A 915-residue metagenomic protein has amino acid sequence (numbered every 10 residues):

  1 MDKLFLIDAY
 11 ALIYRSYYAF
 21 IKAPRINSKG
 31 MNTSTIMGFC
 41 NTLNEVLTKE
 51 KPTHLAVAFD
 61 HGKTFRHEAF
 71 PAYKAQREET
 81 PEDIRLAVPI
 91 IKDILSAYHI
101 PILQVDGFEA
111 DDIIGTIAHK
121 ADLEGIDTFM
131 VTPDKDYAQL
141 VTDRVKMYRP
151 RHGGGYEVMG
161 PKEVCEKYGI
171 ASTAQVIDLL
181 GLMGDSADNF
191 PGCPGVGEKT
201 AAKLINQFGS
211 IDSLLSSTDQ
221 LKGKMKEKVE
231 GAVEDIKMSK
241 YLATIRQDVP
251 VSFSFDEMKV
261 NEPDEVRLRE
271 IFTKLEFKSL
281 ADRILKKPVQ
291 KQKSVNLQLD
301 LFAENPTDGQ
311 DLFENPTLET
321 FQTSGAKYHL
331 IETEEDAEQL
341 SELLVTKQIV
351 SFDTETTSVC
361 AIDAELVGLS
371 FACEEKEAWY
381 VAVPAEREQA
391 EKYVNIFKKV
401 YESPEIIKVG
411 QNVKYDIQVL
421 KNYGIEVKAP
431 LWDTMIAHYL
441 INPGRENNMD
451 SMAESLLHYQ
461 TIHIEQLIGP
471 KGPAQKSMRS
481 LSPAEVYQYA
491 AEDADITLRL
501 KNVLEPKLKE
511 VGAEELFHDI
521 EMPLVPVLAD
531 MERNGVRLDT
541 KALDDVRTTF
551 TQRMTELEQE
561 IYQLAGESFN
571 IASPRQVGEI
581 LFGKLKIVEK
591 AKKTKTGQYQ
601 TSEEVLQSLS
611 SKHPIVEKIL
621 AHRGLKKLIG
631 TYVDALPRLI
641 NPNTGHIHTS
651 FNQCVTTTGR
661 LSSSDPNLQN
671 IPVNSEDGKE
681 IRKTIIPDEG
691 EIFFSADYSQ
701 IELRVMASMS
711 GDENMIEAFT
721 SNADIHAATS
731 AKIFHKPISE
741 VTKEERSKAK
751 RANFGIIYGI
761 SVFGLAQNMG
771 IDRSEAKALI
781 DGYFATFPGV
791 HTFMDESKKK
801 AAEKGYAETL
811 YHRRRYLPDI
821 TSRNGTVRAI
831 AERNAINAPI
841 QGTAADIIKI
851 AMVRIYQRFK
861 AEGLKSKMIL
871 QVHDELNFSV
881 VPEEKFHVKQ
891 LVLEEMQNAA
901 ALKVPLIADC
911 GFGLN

Functional and structural regions predicted by a protein language model:
D2-V131, K135-K162, D235-M238, T244-S252 (+1 more regions): Noncatalytic, basic helical substrate-engagement surface that gates or grips nucleic-acid strands
L4-F5, R15-E50, H54, P71-A72 (+7 more regions): Conserved RNase H-like, two-metal-ion catalytic cores of nucleic-acid enzymes
L6-I7, T132, V350-F352, L431-W432 (+2 more regions): Short hydrophobic beta-strand that contains or immediately precedes a catalytic carboxylate
A72-L86, T142-A171, K226-K228, W379-K398 (+3 more regions): Short alpha-helix plus adjacent loop in nuclease-associated cores
T173-Y241, Q292, T548-A572, K777 (+2 more regions): Accessory alpha-helical DNA-binding modules that contact the DNA backbone or grooves
A232-P384, Q411, G444, M452 (+10 more regions): Conserved "right-hand" nucleotidyltransferase catalytic core of DNA-directed polymerases
K476-R479, R533, K592, N641-T644 (+5 more regions): Conserved catalytic core of nucleic-acid polymerases
L508-I520, L524, I847-V872, L876: Active-site palm subdomain of RNA-directed nucleic acid polymerases
